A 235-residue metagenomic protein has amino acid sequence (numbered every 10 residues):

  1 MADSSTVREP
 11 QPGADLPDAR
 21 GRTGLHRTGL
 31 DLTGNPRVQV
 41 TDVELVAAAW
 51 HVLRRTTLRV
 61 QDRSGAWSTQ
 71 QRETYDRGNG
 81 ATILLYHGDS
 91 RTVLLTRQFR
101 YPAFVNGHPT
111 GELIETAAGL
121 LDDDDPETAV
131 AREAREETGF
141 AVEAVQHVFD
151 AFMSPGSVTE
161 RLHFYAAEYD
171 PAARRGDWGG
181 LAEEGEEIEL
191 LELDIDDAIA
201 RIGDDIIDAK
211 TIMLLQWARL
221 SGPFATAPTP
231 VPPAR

Functional and structural regions predicted by a protein language model:
M1-V38, D42, R97, P109-E112 (+3 more regions): Nudix hydrolase/Nudix homology domain
T6-G21, R72-R77, L84, D89-R132 (+4 more regions): Conserved Nudix-box catalytic region and its N-terminal flanking loop in Nudix hydrolases and closely related
T33-R63, E112-E115, L120, R235: Short N-terminal secondary-structure initiator segments
E44-A49, F104-N106, F152-H163: Acidic pyrophosphate-coordinating catalytic loop
E44-S90, F104: Acidic, metal-coordinating catalytic segment for phosphate/diphosphate chemistry, firing primarily on the Nudix
A49-R54, R91-T92, E112, R161-H163 (+1 more regions): A generic secondary-structure signal marking the coil-to-beta-strand transition
Q61-R63, H87-S90, F99, E168-A172 (+1 more regions): Short loop segments at secondary-structure junctions
Q70, N79-T82, A117-K210, P228-R235: Unchanged
